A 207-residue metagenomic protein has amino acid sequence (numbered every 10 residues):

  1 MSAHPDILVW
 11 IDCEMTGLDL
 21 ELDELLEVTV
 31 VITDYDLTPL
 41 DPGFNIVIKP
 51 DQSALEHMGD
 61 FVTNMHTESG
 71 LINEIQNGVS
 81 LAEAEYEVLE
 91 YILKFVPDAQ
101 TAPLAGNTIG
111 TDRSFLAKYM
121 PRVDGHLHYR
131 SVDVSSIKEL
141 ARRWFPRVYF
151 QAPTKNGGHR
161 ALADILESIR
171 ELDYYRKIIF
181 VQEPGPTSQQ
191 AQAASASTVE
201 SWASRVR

Functional and structural regions predicted by a protein language model:
S2-I11, M15-L104, P153, W202-R207: Conserved non-catalytic scaffold segment of RNase H-like nuclease domains
D12-E14, D34, D112, D133 (+1 more regions): Acidic active-site catalytic centers that drive phospho-/nucleotidyl reactions and related ester hydrolyses
P50-A54, D60-H66, V134-I169: Active-site-proximal helix-loop-helix substrate-binding element of RNase H-like nuclease domains
M65, V88, P97-Q100, R113-S114 (+3 more regions): HAD-like aspartate-dependent phosphatase fold
I92-V96, T111-Y129: Substrate-recognition/cap helix-loop segment adjacent to the acidic, metal-dependent catalytic center of Asp-based
A105-G110: Short, well-ordered beta-to-alpha junction loops that form the rim of enzyme active sites and present histidine/acidic
D124-H128, V148-A152, V181-T187: Short conserved catalytic/interaction loops centered on acidic-Pro-aromatic/His motifs
K155, H159-R207: Acidic two-metal-ion nuclease catalytic site recognized across multiple nuclease folds, prominently DnaQ/RNase D-T
